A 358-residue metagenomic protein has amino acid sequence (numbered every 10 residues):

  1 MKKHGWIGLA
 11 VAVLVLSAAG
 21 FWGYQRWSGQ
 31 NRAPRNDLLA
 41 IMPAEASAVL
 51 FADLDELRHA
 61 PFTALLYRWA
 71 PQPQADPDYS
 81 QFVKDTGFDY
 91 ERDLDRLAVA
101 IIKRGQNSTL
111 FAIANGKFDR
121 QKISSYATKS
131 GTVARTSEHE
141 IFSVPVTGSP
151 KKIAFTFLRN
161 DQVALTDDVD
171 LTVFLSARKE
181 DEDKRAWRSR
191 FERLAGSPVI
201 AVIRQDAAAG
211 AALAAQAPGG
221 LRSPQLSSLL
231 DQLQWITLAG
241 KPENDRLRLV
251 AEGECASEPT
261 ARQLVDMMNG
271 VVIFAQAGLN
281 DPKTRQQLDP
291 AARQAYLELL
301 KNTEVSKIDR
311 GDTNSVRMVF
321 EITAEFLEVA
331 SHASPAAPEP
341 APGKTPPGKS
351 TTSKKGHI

Functional and structural regions predicted by a protein language model:
M1-L14: N-terminal Sec-pathway targeting helices
V13-W22: Single-pass alpha-helical transmembrane signal-anchor segments
R26-A134, A154, P242-N244: Long, low-complexity, Ser/Thr/Gly/Pro-rich intrinsically disordered segments that act as flexible linkers and assembly
A48-L50, L110-A114, I236-L238, D245-G253 (+1 more regions): One face of beta-strands
D55, I102, N115-D119, T147 (+5 more regions): Solvent-exposed coil/turn segments that connect beta secondary-structure elements in extracytoplasmic/periplasmic
P61, R68-L94, V133-R246, E258-D266 (+2 more regions): An internal, short helix-loop-strand segment that often contains or flanks glycine-aspartate motifs
I102-N107, A134-E138, G148, K241-D245 (+1 more regions): Short, ordered beta-strand-loop transition motifs
D266, G270-T313, M318-E321, E328-S331 (+1 more regions): C-terminal soluble interaction/assembly domains
